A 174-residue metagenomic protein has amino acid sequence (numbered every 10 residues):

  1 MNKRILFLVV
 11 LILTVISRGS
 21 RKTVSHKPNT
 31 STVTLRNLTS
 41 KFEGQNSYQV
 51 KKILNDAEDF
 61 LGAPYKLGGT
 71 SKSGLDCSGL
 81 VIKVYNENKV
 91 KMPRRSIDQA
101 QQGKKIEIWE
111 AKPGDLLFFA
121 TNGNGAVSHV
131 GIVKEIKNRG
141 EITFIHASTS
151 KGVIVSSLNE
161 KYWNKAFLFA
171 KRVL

Functional and structural regions predicted by a protein language model:
M1-K27: Bacterial Sec-dependent N-terminal signal peptides
G19-K27, K41-Q45, V133-L174: Aromatic- and glycine-rich peptidoglycan recognition patches
V24-K27, V33-S73: Post-signal-peptide N-terminal segment of Sec-exported extracytoplasmic proteins
V50-L54, E58, S78-I82, F167: Extracytoplasmic/secreted envelope proteins and their assembly/folding machinery, especially bacterial periplasmic
A63-P113: Catalytic cysteine-centered active-site loop
G125-V130: Short, Lys/Arg- and Gly-enriched loop/turn segments at beta-strand edges
